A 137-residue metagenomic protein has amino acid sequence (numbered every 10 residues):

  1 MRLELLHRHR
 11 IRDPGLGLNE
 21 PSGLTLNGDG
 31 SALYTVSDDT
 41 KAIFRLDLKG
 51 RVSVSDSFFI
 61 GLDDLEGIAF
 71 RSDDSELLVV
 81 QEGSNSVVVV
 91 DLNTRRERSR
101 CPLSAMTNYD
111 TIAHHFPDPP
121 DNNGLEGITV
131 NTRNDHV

Functional and structural regions predicted by a protein language model:
M1-V137: Sequence/structural signature of beta-propeller domains
